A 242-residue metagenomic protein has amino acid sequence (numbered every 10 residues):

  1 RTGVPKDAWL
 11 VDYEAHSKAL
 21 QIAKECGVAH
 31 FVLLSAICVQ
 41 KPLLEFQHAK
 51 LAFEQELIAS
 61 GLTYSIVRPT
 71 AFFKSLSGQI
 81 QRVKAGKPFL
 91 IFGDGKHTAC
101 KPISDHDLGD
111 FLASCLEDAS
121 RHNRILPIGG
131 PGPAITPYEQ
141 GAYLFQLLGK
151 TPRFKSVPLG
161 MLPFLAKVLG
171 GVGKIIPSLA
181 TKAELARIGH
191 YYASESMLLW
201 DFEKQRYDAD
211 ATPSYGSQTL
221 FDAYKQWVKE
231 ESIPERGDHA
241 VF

Functional and structural regions predicted by a protein language model:
R1-E25, C38-Q40: NAD(P)H-binding glycine-rich loop region in Rossmannoid oxidoreductase-like domains and their noncatalytic homologs
V11, A15, A49, T219: Soluble or luminal CAZymes and related metallo-dependent hydrolases
H16, P137, L185-G189: A general structural signal for well-ordered alpha-helical segments in protein cores
L20, D105-A113, S217, F221-K225: Short, amphipathic alpha-helical "lid/cap" segments that border enzyme active or binding sites
C26, V39-P152, F164-G170: Oxidoreductase cofactor-interface core, primarily capturing Rossmann-like NAD(P)-dependent enzymes
A29-H30: Short acidic/polar active-site loop segments enriched in Thr and Asp
L33-L34, I66: A short, hydrophobic beta-strand element of the alpha/beta-hydrolase
G160-F242: A hydrophobic C-terminal alpha-helical subdomain
